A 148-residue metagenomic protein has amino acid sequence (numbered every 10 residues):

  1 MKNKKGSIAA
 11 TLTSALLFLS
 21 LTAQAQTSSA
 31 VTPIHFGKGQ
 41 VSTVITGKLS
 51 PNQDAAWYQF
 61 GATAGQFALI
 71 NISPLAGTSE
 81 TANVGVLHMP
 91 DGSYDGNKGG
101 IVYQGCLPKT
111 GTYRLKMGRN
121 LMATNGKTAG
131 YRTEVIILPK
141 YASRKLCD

Functional and structural regions predicted by a protein language model:
K2-L12: Bacterial N-terminal signal peptides that target proteins for export
A10-S20: Bacterial N-terminal signal peptides
A25-Q26, N71: Acidic, low-complexity intrinsically disordered segments
Q26-G39, Y58, M117-D148: C-terminal edge strands of extracellular/lumenal beta-sandwich accessory domains
G37-K48: A general sequence property marking short-to-moderate contiguous segments in secreted/outer-membrane adhesion
L49-N120: Acidic, Ser/Thr/Pro-rich low-complexity intrinsically disordered segments
